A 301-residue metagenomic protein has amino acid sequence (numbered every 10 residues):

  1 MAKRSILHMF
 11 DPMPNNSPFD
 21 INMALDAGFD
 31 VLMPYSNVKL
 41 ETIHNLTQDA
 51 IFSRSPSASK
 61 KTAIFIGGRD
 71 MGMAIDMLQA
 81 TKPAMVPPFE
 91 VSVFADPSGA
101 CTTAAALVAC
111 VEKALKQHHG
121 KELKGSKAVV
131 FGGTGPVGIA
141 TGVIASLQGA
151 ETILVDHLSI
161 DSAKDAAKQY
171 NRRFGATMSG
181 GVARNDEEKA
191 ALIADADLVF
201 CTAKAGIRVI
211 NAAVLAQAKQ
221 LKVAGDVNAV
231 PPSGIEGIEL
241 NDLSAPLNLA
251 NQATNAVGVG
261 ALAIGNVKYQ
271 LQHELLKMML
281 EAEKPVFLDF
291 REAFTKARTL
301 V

Functional and structural regions predicted by a protein language model:
M1-F89, R291-V301: N-terminal ligand-binding/catalytic initiation module
A2-K3, V230-V301: Adenosine-phosphate binding glycine-rich loop
P14, R69-M73, G99-T103, G133-G138 (+2 more regions): Gly/Ser/Thr-rich loops at beta-strand to alpha-helix junctions that form or flank small-molecule/cofactor-binding
V86-F94, K124, A253-N255: Glycine/charged-rich beta-loop-alpha catalytic/anionic-binding loops adjacent to active sites
A95-K113: A glycine-rich, Thr/Ser-enriched phosphate-binding loop motif common to dinucleotide/cofactor-binding enzymes
A104, G135-T141, A163, I207-I210 (+1 more regions): Short glycine/serine/threonine-rich phosphate/pyrophosphate-binding segments that cradle anionic phosphate groups
A114-L198: Glycine-rich phosphate/diphosphate-binding loop of Rossmann-like nucleotide-binding domains
A176-G258: Rossmann-like adenosine-cofactor binding region
